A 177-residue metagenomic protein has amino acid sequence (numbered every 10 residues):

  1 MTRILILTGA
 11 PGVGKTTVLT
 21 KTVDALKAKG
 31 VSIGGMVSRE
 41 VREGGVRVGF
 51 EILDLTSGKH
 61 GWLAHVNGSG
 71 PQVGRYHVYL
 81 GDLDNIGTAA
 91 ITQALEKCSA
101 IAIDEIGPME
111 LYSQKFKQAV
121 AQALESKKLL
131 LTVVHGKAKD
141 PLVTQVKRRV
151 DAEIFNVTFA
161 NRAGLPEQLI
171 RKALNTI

Functional and structural regions predicted by a protein language model:
T2, I91-L95, G107-I177: Replace "adjacent to P-loop NTPase cores in ATP/GTP-dependent enzymes" with "adjacent to NTP-binding cores
L7: Hydrophobic anchor at the beta1->P-loop junction of P-loop NTPases
P11: The conserved Walker
K15: Conserved lysine of the Walker
V18, T22: Hydrophobic positions on the alpha1 helix immediately C-terminal to the Walker A/P-loop
D24-V73: N-terminal phosphate/diphosphate-binding loop that engages ATP/GTP or pyrophosphate donors across diverse enzyme folds
L53-S99: Helix-adjacent hinge/juxtasegments
I103-D104: Hydrophobic residues in beta-strands of the RecA-like P-loop NTPase core, especially within AAA+ ATPase
